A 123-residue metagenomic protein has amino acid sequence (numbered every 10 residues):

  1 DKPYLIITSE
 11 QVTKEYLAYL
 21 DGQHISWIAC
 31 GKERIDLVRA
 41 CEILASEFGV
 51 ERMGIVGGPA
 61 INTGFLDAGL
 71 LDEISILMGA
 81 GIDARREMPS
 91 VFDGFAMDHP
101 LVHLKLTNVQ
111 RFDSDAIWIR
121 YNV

Functional and structural regions predicted by a protein language model:
D1-V123: Enzymes that bind and transform nitrogen-containing heteroaromatic metabolites
